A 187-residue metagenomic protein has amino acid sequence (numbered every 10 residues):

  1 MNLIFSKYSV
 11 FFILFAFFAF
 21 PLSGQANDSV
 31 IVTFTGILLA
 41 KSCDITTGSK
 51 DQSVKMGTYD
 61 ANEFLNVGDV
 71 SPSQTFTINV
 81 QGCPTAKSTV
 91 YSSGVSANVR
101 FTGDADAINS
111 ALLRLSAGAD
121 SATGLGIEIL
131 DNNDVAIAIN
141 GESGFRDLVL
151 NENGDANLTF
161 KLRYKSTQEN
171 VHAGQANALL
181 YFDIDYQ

Functional and structural regions predicted by a protein language model:
N2-Y8, S23-Q187: Mature extracellular/passenger domains of Gram-negative fimbrial/pilin and adhesin proteins
V10-A19: Bacterial N-terminal signal peptides
